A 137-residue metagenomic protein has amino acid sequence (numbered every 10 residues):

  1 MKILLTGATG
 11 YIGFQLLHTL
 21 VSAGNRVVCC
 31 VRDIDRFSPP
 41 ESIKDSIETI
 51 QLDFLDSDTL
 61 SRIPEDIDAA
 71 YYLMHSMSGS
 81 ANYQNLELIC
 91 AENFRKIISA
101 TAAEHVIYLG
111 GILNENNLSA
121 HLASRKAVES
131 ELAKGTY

Functional and structural regions predicted by a protein language model:
M1-K2, H105: Residues that mark the start of a beta-strand
I3-N25: N-terminal Rossmann NAD(P)H-binding glycine-rich loop of SDR-like oxidoreductase domains
T6, C30, L73, V106-G111: SDR active-site strand-loop-helix element
Q15, T19, I97, E131: Rossmann-fold NAD(P)-dependent oxidoreductase module
N25-R32: Conserved glycine-rich Rossmann-like NAD(P)H-binding loop of the short-chain dehydrogenase/reductase
D35-T101, L113-E115: NAD(P)H-binding glycine-rich loop region in Rossmannoid oxidoreductase-like domains and their noncatalytic homologs
A100-H105, T136-Y137: A short helix->loop->beta-strand "cap" motif at the edges of active sites that frequently abuts
N117-Y137: Active-site Tyr-X1-5-Lys
